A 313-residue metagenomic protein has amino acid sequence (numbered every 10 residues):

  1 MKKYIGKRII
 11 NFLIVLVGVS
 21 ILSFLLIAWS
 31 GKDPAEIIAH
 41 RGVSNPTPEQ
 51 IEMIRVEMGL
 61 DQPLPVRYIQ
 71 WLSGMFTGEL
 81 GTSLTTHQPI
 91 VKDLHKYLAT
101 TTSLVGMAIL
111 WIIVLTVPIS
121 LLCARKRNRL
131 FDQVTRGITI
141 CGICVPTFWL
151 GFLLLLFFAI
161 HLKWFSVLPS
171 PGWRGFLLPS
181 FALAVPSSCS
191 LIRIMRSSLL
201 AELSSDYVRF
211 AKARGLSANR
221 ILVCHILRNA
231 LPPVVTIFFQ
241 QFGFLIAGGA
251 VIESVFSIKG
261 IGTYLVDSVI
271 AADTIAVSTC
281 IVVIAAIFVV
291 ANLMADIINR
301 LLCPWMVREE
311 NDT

Functional and structural regions predicted by a protein language model:
K2-K3, H95-F131, P171-T313: Alpha-helical transmembrane segments of integral membrane proteins, especially multi-pass inner/plasma-membrane
G6-R8, L13: Hydrophobic alpha-helical segments of polytopic membrane proteins
F12, D93, Y97, T101 (+3 more regions): Residue-level signal for discrete positions within transmembrane alpha-helices of multi-pass small-molecule
L16-I69, W164-L178: Hydrophobic alpha-helical transmembrane segments of membrane transport/permease proteins and related membrane-embedded
I21, L25, W29, L122 (+6 more regions): Hydrophobic membrane-targeting alpha-helices
S30, G142-V145, I246: Transmembrane helix irregularities
L60-V117: An internal, D/E-rich "acidic patch" concept
M107, W111, T135-C189: Generic hydrophobic transmembrane alpha-helix motif, especially the helices
